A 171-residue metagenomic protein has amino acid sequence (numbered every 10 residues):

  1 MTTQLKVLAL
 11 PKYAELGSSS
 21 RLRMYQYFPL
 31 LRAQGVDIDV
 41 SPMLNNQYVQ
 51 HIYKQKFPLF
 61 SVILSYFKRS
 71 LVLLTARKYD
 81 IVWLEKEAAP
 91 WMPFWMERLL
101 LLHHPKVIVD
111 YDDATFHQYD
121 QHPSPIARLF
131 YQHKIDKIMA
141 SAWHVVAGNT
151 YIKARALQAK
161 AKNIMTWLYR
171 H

Functional and structural regions predicted by a protein language model:
M1-L44: N-terminal subdomain of nucleotide-sugar transferases
K12, E87, T150: Flexible loop residues that form catalytic and substrate-binding hotspots at small-molecule/glycan-binding clefts
S19, P93-W95, Y119-D120, R155-Q158: Short glycine-/acidic-enriched loop or helix-start segments at secondary-structure transitions that form or flank
P42, K106-I108, T115-F116, D136-H171: Donor nucleotide-sugar binding/catalytic pocket of nucleotide-sugar-dependent glycosyltransferases
N46-I63: N-terminal beta-loop-helix "entrance" segment that forms/cooperates in small-molecule cofactor or anionic ligand
H51-Y53, Q118-P123: Short acidic, glycine/proline-rich loop/turn micro-motifs
F67-K78, W91-M92, M96-V109, T115-H117 (+1 more regions): Membrane-proximal helix-turn-helix segments that form the acceptor-binding/catalytic region of lipid-linked
E85-W91: Short His-centered aromatic/hydrophobic patch
